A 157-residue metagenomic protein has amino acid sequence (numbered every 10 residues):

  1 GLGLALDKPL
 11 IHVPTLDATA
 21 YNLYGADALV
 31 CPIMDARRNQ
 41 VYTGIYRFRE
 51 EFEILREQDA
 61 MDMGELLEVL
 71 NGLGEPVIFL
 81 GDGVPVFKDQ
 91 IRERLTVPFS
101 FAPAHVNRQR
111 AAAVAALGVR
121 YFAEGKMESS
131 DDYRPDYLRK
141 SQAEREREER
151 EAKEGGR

Functional and structural regions predicted by a protein language model:
G1-P9: DPxDG-like acidic metal-binding loop motif
L2, T19-L23, V114, G118: Buried hydrophobic packing segments
P9-R108, A123: Surface "functional belts" at beta-alpha junctions
S100-R157: Acyltransferase
